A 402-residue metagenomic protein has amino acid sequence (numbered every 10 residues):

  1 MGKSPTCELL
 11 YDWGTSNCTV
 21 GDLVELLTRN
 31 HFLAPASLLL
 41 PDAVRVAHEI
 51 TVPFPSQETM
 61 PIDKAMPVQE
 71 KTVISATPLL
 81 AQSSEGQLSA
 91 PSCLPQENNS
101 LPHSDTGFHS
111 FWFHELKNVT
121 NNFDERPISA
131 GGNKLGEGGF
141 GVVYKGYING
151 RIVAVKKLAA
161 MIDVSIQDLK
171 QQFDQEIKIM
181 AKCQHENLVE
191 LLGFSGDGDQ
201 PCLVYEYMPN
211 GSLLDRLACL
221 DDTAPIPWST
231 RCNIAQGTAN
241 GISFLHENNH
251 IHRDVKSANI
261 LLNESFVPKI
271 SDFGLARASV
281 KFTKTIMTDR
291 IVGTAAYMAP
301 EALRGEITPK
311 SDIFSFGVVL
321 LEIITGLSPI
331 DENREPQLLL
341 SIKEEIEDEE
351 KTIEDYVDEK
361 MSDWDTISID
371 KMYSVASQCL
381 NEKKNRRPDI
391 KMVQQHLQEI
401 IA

Functional and structural regions predicted by a protein language model:
I128-G139, V143: Protein kinase glycine-rich loop
V142-I162: Glycine-rich ATP phosphate-binding loop
F173, I177-K178: Regulatory alphaC helix of protein kinase catalytic domains
F194: Activation-segment/catalytic-loop signature of the eukaryotic protein kinase fold
D199-S212: Conserved short submotifs of the Hanks-type protein kinase catalytic core that shape the nucleotide-binding pocket
E247-L262: Catalytic-loop of the protein kinase fold
D312: Conserved catalytic-loop aspartate of Hanks-type protein kinases
